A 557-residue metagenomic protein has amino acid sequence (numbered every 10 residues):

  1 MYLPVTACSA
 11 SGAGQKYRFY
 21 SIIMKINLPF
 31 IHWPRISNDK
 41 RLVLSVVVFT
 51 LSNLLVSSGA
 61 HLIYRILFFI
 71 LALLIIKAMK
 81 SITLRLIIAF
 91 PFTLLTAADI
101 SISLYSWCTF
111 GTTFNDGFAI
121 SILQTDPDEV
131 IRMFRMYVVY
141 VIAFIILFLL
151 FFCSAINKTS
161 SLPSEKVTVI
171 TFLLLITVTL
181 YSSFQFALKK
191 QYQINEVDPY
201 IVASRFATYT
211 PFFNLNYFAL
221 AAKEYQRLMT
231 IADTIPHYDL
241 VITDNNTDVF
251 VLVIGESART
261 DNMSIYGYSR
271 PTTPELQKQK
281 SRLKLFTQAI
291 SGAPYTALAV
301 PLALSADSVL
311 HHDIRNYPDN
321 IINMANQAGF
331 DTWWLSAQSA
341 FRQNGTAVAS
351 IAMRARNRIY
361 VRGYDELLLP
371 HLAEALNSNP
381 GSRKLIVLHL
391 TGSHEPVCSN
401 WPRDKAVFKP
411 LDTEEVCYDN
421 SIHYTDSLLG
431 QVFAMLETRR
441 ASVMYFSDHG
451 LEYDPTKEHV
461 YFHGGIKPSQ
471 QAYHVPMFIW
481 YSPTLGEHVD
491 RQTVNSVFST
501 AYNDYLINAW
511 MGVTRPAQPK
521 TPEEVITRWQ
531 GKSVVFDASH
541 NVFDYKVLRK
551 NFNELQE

Functional and structural regions predicted by a protein language model:
Y20-S204: Transmembrane and membrane-interface helices of multi-pass, inner-membrane envelope-modifying transferases
K25, F30-L44, F152, I156 (+6 more regions): Membrane-interface soluble catalytic domains
G59, P199-V202, V309-H311, T413-I422 (+4 more regions): Active-site rim elements
L73, K77, F206-Y209, P370-N377 (+2 more regions): A long, amphipathic alpha-helix that forms part of the scaffold/cap immediately adjacent to metal-dependent active
F184-A406, H474, S499-K532, S539-H540: Active-site-proximal alpha/beta segments of enzymes that process anionic O-linked groups
G267-P271, F446-L485: Histidine-centered active-site microenvironments of extracellular/periplasmic hydrolases and transferases
F341-N344, T391-R440, K457-H459, G465-H474: Active-site-proximal cap/lid insertion segments
